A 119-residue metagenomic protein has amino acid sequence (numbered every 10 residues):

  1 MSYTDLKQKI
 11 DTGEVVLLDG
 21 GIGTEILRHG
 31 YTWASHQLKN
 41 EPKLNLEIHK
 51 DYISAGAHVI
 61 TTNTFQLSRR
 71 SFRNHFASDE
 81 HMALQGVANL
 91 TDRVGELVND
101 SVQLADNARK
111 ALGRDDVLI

Functional and structural regions predicted by a protein language model:
M1-I119: Domain-level signal for soluble alpha/beta catalytic cores
